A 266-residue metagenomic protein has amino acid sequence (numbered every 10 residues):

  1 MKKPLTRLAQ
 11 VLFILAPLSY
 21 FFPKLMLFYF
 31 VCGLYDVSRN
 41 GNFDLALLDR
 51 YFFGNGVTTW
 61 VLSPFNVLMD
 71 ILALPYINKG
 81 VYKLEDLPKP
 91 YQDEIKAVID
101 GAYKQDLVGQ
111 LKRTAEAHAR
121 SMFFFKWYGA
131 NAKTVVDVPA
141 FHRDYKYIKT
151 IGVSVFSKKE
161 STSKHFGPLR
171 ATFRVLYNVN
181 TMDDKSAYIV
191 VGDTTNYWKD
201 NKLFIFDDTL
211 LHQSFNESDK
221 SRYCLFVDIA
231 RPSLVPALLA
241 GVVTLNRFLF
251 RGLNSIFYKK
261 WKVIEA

Functional and structural regions predicted by a protein language model:
P17-F28: Transmembrane helix interruption/hinge and helix-loop junction motifs
M26-F28, C32-A140: Non-heme Fe(II)/2-oxoglutarate
P139-K158, A171: A short glycine-rich, His/Asp/Glu-containing loop-to-beta-strand
V155-S157, P168-D184: Short, conserved beta-strand element in jelly-roll/cupin
S163-H165, A187-Y188, F206, H212-S218: Short beta-strand His + acidic residue motifs that chelate non-heme Fe in jelly-roll/DSBH and cupin folds
R174-V179, I205, K220-P236: A short hydrophobic beta-strand segment most commonly corresponding to one strand of the jelly-roll/cupin
N180-D200: A short beta-strand-loop-beta hairpin characteristic of the jelly-roll/cupin
Y197-L211: Conserved metal-binding segment of the jelly-roll/cupin
